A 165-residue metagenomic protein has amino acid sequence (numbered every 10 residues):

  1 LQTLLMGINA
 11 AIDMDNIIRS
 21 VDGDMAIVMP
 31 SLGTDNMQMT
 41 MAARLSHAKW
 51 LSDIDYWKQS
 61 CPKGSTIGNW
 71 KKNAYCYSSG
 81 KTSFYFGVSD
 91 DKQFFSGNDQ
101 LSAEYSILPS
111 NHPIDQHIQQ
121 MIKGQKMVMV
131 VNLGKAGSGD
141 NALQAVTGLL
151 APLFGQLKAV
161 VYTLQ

Functional and structural regions predicted by a protein language model:
L1-Q165: Signature of soluble extracytoplasmic/periplasmic domains of secreted precursors and cell-surface proteins
